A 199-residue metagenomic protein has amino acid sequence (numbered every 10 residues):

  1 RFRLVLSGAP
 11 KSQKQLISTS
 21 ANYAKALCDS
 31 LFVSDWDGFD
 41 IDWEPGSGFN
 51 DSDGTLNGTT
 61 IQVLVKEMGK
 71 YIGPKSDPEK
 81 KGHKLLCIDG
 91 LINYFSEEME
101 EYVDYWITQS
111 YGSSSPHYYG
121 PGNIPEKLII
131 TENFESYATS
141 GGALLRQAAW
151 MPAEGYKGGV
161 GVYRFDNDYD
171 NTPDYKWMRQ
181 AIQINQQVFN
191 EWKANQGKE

Functional and structural regions predicted by a protein language model:
R1-Q147, M151-K157, D166-Q196: Chitinase-like catalytic core of GlcNAc-active glycosidases
V162-Y163: Long amphipathic alpha-helical assembly cores
